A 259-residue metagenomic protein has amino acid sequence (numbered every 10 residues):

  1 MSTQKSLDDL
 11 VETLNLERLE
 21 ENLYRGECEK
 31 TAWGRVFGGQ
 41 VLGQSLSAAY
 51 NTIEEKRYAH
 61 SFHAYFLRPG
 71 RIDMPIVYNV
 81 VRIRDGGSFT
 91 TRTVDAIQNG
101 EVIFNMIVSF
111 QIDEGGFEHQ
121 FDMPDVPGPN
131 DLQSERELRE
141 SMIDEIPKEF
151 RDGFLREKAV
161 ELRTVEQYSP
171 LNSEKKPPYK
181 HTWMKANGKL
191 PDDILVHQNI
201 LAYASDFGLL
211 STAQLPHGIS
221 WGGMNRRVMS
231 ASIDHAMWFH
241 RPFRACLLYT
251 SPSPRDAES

Functional and structural regions predicted by a protein language model:
M1-P75, I83-G87, R92, E114-G116 (+1 more regions): Hydrophobic, proline/glycine-rich low-complexity stretches
S61, P75-V77, T91-T93, N105-I107 (+3 more regions): Broad gene-expression machinery/nucleic-acid interaction feature
R84, Q98, I112, A186-G188 (+1 more regions): Beta-strand elements of well-folded, non-transmembrane domains
V94-D95, H197: Composition- and surface-driven signal marking solvent-exposed, interaction-prone regions in large proteins
A96-V102: Short edge-strand/loop segments of extracellular domains
I103-T212: Segments adjacent to and within acyl-thioester-processing domains across lipid and secondary-metabolism enzymes
Y249, P254-S259: Single conserved hydrophobic/aromatic residue that forms the stacking wall/gate of nucleotide- or nucleobase-binding
